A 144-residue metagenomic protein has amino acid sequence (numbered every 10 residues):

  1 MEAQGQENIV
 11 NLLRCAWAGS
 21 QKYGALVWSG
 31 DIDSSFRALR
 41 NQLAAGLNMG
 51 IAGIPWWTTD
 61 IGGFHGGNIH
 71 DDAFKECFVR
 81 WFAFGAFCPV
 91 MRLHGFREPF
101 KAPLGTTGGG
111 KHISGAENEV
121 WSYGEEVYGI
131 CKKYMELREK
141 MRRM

Functional and structural regions predicted by a protein language model:
M1-M144: Catalytic-domain carbohydrate-binding cleft regions of carbohydrate-active enzymes
